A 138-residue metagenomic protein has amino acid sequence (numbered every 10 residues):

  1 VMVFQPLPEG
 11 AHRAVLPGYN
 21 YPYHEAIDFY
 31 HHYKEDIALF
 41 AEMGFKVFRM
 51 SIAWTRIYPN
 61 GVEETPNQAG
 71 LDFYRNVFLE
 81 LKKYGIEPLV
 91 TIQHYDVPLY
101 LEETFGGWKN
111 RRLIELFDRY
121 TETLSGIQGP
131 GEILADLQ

Functional and structural regions predicted by a protein language model:
M2-A38, M43: Aromatic- and Gly/Pro-rich amphipathic surface segment
I37-Q138: Substrate-binding cleft and catalytic face of glycoside hydrolase catalytic domains, especially the flexible beta-alpha
